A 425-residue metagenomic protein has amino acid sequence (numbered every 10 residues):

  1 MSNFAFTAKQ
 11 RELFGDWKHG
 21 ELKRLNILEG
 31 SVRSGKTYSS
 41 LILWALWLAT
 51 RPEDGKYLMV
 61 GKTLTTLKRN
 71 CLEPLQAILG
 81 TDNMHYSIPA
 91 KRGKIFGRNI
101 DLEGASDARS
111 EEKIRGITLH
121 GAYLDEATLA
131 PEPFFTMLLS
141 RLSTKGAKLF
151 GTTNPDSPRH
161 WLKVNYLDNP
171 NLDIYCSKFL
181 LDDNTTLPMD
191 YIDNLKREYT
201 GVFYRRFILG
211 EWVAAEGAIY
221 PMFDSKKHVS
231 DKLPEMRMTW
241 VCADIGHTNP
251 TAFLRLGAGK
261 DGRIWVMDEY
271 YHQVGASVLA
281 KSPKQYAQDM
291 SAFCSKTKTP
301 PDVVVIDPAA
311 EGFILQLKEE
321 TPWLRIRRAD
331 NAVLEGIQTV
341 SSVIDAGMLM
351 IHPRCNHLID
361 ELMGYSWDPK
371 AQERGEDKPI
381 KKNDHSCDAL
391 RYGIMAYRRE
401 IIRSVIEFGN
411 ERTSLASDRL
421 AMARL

Functional and structural regions predicted by a protein language model:
M1-L25: Pre-P-loop entry segment of helicase/translocase ATPase cores
L22-I42: Walker A/P-loop
T37-E53: Walker A/P-loop NTP-binding motif
T66-H120: Inter-Walker segment of RecA-like/P-loop motor cores
L119-P131: SF2 helicase catalytic motif II
L129-E198: ASCE P-loop NTPase helicase motor core
N184-I245: ATPase catalytic-site recognition across NTP-hydrolyzing enzymes
A252, G262-K381, E400-F408, S414-L415 (+1 more regions): Mg2+-dependent endonuclease catalytic cores in nucleic-acid-processing enzymes, primarily RNase H-like
